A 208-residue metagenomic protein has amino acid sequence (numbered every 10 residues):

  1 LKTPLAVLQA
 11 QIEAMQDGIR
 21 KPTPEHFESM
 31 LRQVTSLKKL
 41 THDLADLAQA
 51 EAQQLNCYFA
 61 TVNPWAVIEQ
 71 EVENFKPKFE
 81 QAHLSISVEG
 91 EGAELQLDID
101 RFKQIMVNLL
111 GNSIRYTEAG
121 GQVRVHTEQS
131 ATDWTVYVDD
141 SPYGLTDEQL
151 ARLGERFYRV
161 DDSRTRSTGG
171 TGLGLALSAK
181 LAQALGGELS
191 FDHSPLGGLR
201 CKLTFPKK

Functional and structural regions predicted by a protein language model:
A52-C57, G90, E94-L97: Conserved micro-motifs of the catalytic ATP-binding
Q53, K78-V88: Short conserved segments within the C-terminal catalytic ATPase subdomain
Y58-E73, I86: A conserved beta-strand-to-alpha-helix junction within the catalytic ATP-binding
S113-I114: Short helix-loop "hinge" at the ATP-lid/N-box region of the Bergerat-fold HATPase_c
G120-T132: Short beta-strand/loop element within the Bergerat-fold HATPase_c
L145-R159: Short conserved segment of the HATPase_c
